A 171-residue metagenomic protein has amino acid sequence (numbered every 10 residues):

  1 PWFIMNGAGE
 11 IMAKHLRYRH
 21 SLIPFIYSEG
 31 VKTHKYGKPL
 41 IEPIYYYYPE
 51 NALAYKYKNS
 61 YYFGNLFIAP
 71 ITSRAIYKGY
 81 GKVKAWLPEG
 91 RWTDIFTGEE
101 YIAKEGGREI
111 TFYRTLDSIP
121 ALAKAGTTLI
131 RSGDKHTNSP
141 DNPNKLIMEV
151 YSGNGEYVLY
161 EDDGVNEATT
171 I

Functional and structural regions predicted by a protein language model:
P1-I171: Catalytic core of carbohydrate-active enzymes
